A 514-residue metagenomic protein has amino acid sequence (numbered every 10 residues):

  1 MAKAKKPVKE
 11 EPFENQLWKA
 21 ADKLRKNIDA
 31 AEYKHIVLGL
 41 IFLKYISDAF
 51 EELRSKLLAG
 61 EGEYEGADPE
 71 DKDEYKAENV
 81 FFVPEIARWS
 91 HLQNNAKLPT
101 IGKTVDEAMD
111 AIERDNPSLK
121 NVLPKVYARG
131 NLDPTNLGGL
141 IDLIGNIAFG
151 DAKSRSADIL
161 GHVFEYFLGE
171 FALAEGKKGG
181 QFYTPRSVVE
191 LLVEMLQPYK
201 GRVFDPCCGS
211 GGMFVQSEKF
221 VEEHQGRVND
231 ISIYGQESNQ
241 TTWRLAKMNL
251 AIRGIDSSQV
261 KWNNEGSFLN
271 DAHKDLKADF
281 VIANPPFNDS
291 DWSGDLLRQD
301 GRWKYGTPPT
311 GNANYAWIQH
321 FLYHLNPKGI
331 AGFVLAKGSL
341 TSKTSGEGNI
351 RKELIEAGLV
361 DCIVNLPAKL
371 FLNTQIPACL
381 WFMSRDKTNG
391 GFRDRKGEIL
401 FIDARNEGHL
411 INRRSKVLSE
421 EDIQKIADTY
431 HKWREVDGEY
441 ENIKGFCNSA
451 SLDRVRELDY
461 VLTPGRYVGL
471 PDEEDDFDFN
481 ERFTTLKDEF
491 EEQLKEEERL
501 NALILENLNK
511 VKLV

Functional and structural regions predicted by a protein language model:
M1-Y199, K261-A272, N365-A368, D386 (+2 more regions): Non-catalytic, mostly N-terminal accessory regions of nucleic-acid modification and defense proteins
Q16, K23, E32-Y33, V37-Y45 (+2 more regions): Conserved Class I SAM-dependent methyltransferase catalytic core
N27, W292-N312, G338-E347, P367-N373 (+2 more regions): Short, contiguous acidic/charged loop-to-helix segments that flank catalytic cores in large enzymes
K178-A283, N288-W292, L297-K304, Y315 (+2 more regions): Conserved S-adenosyl-L-methionine
C208, E237, N264, P285 (+7 more regions): Active-site proximal loops enriched in glycine and acidic residues that flank catalytic Cys/His/Asp and coordinate
W243, L269-A272, N288-D291, T341-T344 (+3 more regions): Switch/connector loops and helix/strand junctions flanking conserved nucleotide-binding motifs in nucleotide-processing
K277-A278, D300, N312-N314, K328-G332 (+8 more regions): Active-site lining segments that contact anionic ligands and/or coordinate catalytic metals
F287-P309, N314, K352-E356, N389-R393 (+3 more regions): Accessory, often C-terminal, charged low-complexity segments
